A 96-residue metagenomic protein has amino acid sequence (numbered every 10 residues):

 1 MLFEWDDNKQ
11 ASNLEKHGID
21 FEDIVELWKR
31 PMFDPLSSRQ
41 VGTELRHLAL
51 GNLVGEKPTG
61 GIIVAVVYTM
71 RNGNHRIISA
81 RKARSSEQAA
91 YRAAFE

Functional and structural regions predicted by a protein language model:
M1-E96: Ribonuclease/tRNase effector modules and their secretory precursors
